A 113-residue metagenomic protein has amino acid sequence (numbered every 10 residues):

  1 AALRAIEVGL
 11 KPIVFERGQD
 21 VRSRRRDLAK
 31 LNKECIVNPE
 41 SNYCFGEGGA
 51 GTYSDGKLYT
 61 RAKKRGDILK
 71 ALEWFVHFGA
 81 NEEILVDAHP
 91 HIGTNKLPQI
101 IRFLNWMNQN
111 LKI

Functional and structural regions predicted by a protein language model:
A1-Y53, K57, R61-W74, F78-I113: Residues forming the flavin
